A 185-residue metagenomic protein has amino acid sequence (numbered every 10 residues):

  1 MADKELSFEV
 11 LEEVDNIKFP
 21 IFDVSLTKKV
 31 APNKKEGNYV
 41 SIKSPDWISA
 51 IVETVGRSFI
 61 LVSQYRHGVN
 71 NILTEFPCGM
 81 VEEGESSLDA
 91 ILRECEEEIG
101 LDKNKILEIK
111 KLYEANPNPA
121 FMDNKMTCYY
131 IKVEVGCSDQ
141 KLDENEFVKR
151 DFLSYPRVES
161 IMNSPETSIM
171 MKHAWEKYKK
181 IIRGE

Functional and structural regions predicted by a protein language model:
M1-L6, V10, V69-I72, E83 (+2 more regions): Nudix hydrolase/Nudix homology domain
E5-N16, E108-K111: Short secondary-structure junctions
L11-S49, V55: Acidic, metal-coordinating catalytic segment for phosphate/diphosphate chemistry, firing primarily on the Nudix
E13, N38, N70-I72, P77 (+4 more regions): Glycine-rich, flexible loop/turn motifs
D23, P45, E53-V55, R66 (+6 more regions): Active-site segment of metal-dependent pyrophosphate-handling enzymes, primarily the Nudix hydrolase catalytic core
K29, V52, L61, Y130-I131 (+1 more regions): Conserved hydrophobic "DFG−1" position in protein kinase catalytic cores
N38-I42, A50-I51, Q140-D143, I161-S164: Short histidine-centered beta-strand/loop micro-motifs that create catalytic or ligand/metal-coordination sites
S49-R93, E134, S138, E144: Conserved Nudix-box catalytic region and its N-terminal flanking loop in Nudix hydrolases and closely related
